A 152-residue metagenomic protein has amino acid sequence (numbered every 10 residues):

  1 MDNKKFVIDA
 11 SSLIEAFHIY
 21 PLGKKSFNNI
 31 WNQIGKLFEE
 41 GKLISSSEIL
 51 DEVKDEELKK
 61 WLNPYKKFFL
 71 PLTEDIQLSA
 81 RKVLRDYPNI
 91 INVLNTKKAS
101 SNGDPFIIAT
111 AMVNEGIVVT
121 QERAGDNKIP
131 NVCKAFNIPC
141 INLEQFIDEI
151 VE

Functional and structural regions predicted by a protein language model:
M1-S45, E52-N63: Short, well-structured N-terminal submotif of metal-dependent ribonuclease cores
D2, Q121-E152: Acidic, PIN/NYN-like endoribonuclease modules and their adjacent C-terminal/linker elements
I8, S46-S47, V119-R123: Short His-Asn-centered micro-motif
L37-E39, M112, K134: Short glycine-enriched loop/turn motifs at secondary-structure junctions
K42, E48-R85: Short, surface-exposed acidic-centric catalytic microdomains
S45, L70-P71, T120, N142: Structural signal for conserved beta-strand scaffold positions within catalytic alpha/beta enzyme cores
L72-N131: Active-site neighborhoods of divalent-metal-dependent phosphate/nucleic-acid chemistry enzymes
